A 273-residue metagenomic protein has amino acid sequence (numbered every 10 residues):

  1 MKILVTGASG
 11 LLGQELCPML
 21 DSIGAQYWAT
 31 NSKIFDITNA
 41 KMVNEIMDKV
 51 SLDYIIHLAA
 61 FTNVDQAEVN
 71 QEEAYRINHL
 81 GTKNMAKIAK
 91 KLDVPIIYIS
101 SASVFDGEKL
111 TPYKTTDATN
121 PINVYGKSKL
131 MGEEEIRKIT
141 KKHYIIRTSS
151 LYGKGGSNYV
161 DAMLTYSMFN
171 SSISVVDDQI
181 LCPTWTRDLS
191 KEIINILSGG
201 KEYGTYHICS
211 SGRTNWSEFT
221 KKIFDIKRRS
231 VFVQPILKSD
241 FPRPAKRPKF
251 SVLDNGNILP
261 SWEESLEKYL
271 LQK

Functional and structural regions predicted by a protein language model:
I3-S22: N-terminal Rossmann NAD(P)H-binding glycine-rich loop of SDR-like oxidoreductase domains
T6, T30, I55-A59, I96-A102 (+1 more regions): SDR active-site strand-loop-helix element
D21-E45: Adenosine-cofactor binding site in Rossmann-like domains, unifying the SAM/SAH pocket of S-adenosylmethionine-dependent
K41-I77, I88: NAD(P)H-binding glycine-rich loop region in Rossmannoid oxidoreductase-like domains and their noncatalytic homologs
R76, L80-N84, K91, V104-I146 (+1 more regions): Catalytic helix-loop patch of NAD(P)-dependent Rossmann-fold dehydrogenases
E134-L181, R187-D188, I194: NAD(P)-dependent short-chain dehydrogenase/reductase
E192, G199-P244, L270: Mid/C-terminal beta-alpha module of Rossmann-like enzyme folds, strongest in SDR-family dehydrogenases/epimerases
R229-V231, K246-K273: C-terminal amphipathic/interface module of NAD(P)-dependent oxidoreductases and related NAD-binding regulators
